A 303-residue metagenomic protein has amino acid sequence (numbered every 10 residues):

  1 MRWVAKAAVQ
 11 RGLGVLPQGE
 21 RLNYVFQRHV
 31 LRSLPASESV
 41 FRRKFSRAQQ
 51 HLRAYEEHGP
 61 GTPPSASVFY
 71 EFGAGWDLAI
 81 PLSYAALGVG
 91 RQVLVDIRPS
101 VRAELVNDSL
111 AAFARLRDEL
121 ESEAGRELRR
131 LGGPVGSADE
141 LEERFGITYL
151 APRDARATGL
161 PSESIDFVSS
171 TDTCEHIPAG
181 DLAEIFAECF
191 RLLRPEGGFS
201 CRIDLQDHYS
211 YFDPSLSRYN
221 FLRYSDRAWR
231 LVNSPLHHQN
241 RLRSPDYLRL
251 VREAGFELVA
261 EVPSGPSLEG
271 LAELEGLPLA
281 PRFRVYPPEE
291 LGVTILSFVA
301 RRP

Functional and structural regions predicted by a protein language model:
P64-W76: Conserved class I S-adenosyl-L-methionine
L110-D154: S-adenosyl-L-methionine
A155-V168: A short acidic, Gly/Pro-enriched loop at the edge of an enzyme's catalytic core that lines a small-molecule cofactor
S170-T173: A short beta-strand submotif of the Rossmann-like class I SAM-dependent methyltransferase core that lines
A183-G198: A short glycine-rich, Lys/Arg-flanked "PGG" loop and its adjoining helix->strand segment in the class I
G198-S225: Conserved class I S-adenosyl-L-methionine
R230-P245: Acceptor-substrate binding/catalytic loop of class I
R249-R252, L258-P303: A C-terminal cap/extension of S-adenosyl-L-methionine-dependent methyltransferases that defines the acceptor-substrate
